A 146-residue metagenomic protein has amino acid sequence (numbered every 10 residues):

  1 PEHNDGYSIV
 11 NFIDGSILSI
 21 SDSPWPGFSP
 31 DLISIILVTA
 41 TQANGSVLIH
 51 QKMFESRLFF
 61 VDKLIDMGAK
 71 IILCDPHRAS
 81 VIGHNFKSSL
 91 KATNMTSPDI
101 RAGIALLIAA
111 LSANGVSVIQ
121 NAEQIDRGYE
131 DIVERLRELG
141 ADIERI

Functional and structural regions predicted by a protein language model:
P1-I146: Short, structured segments at the rim of ligand-binding sites
